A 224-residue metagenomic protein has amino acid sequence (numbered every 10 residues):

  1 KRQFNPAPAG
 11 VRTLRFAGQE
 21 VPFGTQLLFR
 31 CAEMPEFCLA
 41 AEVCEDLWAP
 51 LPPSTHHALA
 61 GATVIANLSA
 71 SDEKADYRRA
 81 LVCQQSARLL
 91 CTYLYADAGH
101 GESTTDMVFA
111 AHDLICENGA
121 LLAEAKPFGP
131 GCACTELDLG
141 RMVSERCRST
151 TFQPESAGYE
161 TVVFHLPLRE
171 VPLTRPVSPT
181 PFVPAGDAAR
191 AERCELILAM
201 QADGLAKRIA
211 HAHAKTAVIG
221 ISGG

Functional and structural regions predicted by a protein language model:
K1-G220: Enzyme catalytic cores with a strong preference for nitrogen-chemistry domains
G224: Conserved G/P- and acidic residue-centered "switch" motifs that form tight phosphate/ATP-binding loops in soluble
